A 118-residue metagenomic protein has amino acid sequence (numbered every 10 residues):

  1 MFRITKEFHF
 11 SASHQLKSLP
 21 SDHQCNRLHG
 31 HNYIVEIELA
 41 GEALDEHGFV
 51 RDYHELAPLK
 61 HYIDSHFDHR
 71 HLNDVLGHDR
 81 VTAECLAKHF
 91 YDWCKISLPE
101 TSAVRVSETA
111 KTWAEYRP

Functional and structural regions predicted by a protein language model:
M1-P118: Charge-rich, low-complexity N-terminal segments
